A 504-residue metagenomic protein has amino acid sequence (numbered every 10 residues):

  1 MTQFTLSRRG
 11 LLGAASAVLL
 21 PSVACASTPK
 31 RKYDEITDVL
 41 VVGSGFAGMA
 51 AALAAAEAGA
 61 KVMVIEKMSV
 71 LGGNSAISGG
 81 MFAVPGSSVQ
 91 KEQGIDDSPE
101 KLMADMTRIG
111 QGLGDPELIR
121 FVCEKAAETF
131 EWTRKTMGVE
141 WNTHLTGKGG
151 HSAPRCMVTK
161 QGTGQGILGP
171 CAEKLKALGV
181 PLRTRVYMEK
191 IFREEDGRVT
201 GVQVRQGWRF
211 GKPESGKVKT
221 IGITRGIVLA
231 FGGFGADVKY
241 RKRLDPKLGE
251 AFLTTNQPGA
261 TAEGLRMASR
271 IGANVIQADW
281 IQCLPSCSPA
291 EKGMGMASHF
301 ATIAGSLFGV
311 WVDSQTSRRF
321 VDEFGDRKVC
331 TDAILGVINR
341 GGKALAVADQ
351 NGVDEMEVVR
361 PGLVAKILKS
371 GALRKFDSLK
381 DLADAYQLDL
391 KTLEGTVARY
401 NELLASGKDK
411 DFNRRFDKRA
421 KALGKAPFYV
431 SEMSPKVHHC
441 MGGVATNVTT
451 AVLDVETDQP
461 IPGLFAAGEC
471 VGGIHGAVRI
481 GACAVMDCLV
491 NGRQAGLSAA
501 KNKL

Functional and structural regions predicted by a protein language model:
T2-T5, G10-S27, L393: N-terminal export signals
Y33-G45: Beta1/beta-strand and adjacent pyrophosphate-binding region of the FAD-binding site in flavoprotein oxidoreductases
K67-P181, R185-K190, R198, V310-R319 (+2 more regions): Conserved N-terminal/central alpha/beta ligand/cofactor-binding core
R193-T220: Conserved beta-strand-loop-beta-strand element in the redox core of flavoprotein oxidoreductases
R209-F210, E214-G216, G222-S288, N491-Q494: Glycine-rich loop(s) and the adjacent beta-strand/alpha-helix scaffold that form part
G249-N256, H475-A499: A conserved FAD-binding loop/helix module that cradles the flavin
L265-R270, N274-L388: An anion/pyrophosphate-binding glycine-rich loop and adjacent beta-alpha core in soluble alpha-beta enzymes
T392-V478: A glycine-rich dinucleotide-binding beta-alpha-beta segment and adjacent secondary-structure elements that constitute
